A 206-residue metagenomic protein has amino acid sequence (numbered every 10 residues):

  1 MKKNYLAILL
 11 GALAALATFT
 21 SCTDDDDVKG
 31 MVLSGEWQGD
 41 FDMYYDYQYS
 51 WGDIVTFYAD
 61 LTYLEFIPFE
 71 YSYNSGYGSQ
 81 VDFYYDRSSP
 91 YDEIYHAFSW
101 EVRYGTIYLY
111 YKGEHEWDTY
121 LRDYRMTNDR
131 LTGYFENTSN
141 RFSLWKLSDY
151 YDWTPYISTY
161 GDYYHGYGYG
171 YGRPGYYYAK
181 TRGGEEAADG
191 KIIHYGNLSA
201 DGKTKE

Functional and structural regions predicted by a protein language model:
M1-L9: Bacterial N-terminal signal peptides that target proteins for export
L10-A14: Hydrophobic helical h-region of N-terminal Sec-dependent signal peptides in bacterial secretory/periplasmic proteins
A17-S21: C-terminal motif of bacterial Sec signal peptides marking the signal peptidase cleavage site
D24-Y95, T106-E206: Lipid interaction determinants
F98-W100: Central antiparallel beta-sheet cores of small beta-barrel/beta-sandwich binding domains
V102-Y104: Gly/Pro- and small hydrophobic-enriched strand-loop and loop-to-helix capping segments that sit at the rims
